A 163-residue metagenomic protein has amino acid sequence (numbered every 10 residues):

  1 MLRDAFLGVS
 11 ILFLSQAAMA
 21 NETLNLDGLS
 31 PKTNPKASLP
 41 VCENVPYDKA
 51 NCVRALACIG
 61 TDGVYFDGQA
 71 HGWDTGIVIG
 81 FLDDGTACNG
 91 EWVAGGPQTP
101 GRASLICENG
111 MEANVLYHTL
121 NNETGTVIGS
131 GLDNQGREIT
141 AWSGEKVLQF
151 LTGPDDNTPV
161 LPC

Functional and structural regions predicted by a protein language model:
M1-F6: Bacterial N-terminal signal peptides that target proteins for export
L7-I11: Hydrophobic helical h-region of N-terminal Sec-dependent signal peptides in bacterial secretory/periplasmic proteins
S15-A17: N-terminal signal peptide c-region/cleavage motif recognized by signal peptidases
T23-E123, V127-C163: Central antiparallel beta-sheet cores of small beta-barrel/beta-sandwich binding domains
